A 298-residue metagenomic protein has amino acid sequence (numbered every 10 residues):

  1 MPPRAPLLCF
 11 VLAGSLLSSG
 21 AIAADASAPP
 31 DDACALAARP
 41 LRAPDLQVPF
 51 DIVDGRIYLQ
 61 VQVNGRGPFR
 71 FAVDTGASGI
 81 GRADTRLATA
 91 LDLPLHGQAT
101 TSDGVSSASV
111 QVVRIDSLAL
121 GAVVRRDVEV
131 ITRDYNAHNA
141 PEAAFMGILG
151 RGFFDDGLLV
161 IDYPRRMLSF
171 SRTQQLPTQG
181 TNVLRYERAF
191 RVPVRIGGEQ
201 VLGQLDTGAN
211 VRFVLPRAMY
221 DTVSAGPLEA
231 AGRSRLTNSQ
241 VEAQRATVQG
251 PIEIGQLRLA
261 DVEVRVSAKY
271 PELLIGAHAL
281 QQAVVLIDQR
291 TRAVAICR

Functional and structural regions predicted by a protein language model:
M1-F10: Bacterial N-terminal signal peptides that target proteins for export
C9-S19: Bacterial N-terminal signal peptides
I22-R298: Pepsin/retropepsin-fold aspartyl endopeptidases
